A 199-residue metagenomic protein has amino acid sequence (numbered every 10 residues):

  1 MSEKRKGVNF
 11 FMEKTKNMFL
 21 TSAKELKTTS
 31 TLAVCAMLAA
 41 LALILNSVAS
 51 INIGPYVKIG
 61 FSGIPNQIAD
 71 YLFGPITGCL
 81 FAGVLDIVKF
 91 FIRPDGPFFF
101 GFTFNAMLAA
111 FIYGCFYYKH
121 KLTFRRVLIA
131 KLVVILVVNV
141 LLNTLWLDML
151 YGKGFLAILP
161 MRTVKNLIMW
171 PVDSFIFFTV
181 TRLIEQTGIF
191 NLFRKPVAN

Functional and structural regions predicted by a protein language model:
S2-N199: Loop-helix junctions at membrane interfaces
